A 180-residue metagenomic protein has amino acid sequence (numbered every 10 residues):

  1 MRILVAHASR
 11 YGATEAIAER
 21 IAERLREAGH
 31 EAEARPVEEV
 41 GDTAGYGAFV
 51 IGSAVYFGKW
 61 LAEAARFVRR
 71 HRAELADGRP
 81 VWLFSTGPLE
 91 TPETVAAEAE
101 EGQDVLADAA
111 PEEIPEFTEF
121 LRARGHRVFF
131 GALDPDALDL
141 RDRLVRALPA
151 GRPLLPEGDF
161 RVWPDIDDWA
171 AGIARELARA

Functional and structural regions predicted by a protein language model:
R2-H30: N-terminal beta1-alpha1 ligand-phosphate binding loop
I3, S53, L155: Generic anion/oxyanion-binding catalytic loop in active/binding sites
A8-G12, V37-V40, A54: Short, surface-exposed acidic/glycine-rich loop or hinge patches that mediate macromolecular interfaces
Y11, V40-D42, L89, D134: Surface-exposed, flexible loop/turn segments at secondary-structure boundaries
A16, R24, E33, Y56-A180: FMN-binding flavodoxin-like domain, especially the glycine-rich phosphate-binding loop
A28-V40: A short beta-strand-loop structural module common to alpha/beta enzyme folds
